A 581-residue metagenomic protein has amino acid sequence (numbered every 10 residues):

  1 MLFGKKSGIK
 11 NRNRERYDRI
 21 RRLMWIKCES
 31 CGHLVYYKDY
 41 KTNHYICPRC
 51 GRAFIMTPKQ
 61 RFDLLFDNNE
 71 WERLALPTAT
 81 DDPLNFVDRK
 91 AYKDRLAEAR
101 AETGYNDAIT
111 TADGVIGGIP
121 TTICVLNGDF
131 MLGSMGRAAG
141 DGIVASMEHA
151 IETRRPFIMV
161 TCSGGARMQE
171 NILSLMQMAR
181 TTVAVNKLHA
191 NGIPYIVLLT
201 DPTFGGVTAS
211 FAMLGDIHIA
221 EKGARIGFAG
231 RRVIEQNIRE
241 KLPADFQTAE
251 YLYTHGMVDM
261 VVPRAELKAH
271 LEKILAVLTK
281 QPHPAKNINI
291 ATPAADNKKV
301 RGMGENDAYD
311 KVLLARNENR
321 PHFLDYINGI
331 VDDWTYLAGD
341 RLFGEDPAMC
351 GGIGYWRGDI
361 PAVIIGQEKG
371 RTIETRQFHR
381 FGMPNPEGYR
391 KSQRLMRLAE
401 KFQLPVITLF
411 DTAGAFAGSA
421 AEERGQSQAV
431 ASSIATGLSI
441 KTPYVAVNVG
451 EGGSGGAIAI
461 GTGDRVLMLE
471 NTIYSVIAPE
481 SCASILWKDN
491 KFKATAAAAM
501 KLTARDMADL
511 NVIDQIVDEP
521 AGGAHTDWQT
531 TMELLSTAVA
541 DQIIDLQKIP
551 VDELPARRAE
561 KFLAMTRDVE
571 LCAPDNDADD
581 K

Functional and structural regions predicted by a protein language model:
M1-I196, P202, L214-I217, E221 (+3 more regions): Terminal-region recognition feature
F204-F211, G227-F228, G456: Glycine-rich anion-binding loops of enzyme active sites
K222-A224, R231: Active-site pocket-lining/capping segments in soluble small-molecule metabolic enzymes
R232-P243, E423-R424: Active-site-adjacent loop and "lid" segments of alpha/beta metabolic enzymes
